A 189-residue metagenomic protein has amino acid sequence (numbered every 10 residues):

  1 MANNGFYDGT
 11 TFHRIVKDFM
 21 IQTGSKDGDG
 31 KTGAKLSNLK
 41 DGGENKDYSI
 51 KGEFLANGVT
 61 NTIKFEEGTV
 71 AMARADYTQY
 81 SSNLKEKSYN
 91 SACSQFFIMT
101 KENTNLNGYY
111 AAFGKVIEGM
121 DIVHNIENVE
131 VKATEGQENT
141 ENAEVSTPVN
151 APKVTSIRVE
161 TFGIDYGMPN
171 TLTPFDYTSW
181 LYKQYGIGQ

Functional and structural regions predicted by a protein language model:
M1-Q189: Cyclophilin-like peptidyl-prolyl cis-trans isomerases
